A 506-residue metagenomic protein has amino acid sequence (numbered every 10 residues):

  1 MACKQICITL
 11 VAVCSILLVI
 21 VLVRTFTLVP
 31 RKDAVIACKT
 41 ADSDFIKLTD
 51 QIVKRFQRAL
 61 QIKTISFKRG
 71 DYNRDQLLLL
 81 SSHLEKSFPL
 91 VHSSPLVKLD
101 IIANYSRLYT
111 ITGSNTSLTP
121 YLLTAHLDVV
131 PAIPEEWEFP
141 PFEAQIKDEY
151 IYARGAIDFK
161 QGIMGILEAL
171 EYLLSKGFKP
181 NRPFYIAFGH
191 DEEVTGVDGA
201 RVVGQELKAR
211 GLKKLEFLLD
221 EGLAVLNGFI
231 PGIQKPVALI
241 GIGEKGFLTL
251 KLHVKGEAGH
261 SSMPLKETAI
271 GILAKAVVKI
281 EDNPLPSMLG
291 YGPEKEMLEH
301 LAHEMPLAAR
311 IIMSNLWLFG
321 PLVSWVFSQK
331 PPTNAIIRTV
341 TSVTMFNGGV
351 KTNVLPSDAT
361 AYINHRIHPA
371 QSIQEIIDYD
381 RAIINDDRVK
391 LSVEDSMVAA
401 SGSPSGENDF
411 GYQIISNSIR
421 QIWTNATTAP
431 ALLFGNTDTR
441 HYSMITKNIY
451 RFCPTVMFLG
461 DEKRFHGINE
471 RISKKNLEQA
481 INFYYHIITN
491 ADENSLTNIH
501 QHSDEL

Functional and structural regions predicted by a protein language model:
M1-C14: N-terminal Sec-pathway targeting helices
C7, K47, K98-I102, T116 (+7 more regions): An extended, acidic, His-containing surface patch that forms the Zn2+-binding/catalytic region of metallohydrolases
V11-R154, S175-R182, I363: Acidic/His- and Gly-rich active-site-bordering loop/insert found across diverse amide/peptide-bond hydrolases
N104, F139, N181, K214 (+4 more regions): Short, solvent-exposed loop/turn segments at the edges of secondary structure
Y150-I151, I157-L239: Acidic/histidine-rich catalytic neighborhood of metal-dependent amide-processing enzymes
R201-Q205, E257, S262-P286: A short core secondary-structure module
G222-L223, Q234-T249, F452-E462, H466: Flexible glycine/proline-rich, aromatic-decorated loop/lid segments
